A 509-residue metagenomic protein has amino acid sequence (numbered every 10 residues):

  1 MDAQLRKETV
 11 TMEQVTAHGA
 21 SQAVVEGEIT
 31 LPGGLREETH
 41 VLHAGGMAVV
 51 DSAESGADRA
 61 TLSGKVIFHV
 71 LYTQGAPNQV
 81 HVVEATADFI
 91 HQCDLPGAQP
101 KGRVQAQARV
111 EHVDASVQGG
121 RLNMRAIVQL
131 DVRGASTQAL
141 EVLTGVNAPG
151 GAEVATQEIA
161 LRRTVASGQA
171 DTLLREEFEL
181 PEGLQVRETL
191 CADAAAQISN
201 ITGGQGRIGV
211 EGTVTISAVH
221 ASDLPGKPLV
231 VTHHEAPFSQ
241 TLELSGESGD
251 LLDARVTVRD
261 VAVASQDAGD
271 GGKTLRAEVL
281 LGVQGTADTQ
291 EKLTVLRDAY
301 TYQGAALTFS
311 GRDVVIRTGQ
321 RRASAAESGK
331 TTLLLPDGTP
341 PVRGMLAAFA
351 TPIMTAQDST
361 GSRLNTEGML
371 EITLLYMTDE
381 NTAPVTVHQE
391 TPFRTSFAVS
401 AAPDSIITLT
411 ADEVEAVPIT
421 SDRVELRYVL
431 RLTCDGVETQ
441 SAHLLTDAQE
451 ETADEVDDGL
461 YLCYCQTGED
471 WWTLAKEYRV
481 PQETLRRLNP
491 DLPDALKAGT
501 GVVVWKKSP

Functional and structural regions predicted by a protein language model:
D2-D457: Membrane-lipid interaction segments
E450-R487, L492-P509: Primarily a LysM-type cell-wall glycan-binding module
